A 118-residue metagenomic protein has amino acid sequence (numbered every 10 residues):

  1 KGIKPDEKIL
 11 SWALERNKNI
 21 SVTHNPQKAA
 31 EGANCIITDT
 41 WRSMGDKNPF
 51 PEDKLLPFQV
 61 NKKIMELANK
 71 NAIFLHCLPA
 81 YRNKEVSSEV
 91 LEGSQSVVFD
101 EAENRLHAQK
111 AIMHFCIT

Functional and structural regions predicted by a protein language model:
K1-T38: Glycine-rich phosphate/diphosphate-binding loop of Rossmann-like nucleotide-binding domains
G2-K4, M44, Y81: Short, small-residue-enriched loops and turns at beta-alpha junctions that line or gate enzyme active sites
I9-S11, F50-E52, S88-L91: Short, glycine/charged-enriched secondary-structure capping and boundary segments
D39-T40, L78: Glycine-rich, N-terminal phosphate-binding loop of Rossmann-like dinucleotide-binding domains
T40-Q59: Glycine/threonine-rich flexible loop motifs
L55-I117: Rossmann-fold NAD(P)-binding glycine/threonine-rich loop
